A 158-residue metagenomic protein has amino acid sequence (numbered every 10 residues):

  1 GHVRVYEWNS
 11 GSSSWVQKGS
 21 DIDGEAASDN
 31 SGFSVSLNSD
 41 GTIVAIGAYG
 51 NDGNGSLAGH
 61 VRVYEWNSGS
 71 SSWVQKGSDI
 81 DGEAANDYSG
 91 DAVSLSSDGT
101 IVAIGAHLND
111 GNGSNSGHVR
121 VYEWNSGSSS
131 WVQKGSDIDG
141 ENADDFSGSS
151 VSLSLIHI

Functional and structural regions predicted by a protein language model:
G1-I156: Conserved beta-strand/short-helix segments that make up beta-rich extracellular adhesion/recognition modules
